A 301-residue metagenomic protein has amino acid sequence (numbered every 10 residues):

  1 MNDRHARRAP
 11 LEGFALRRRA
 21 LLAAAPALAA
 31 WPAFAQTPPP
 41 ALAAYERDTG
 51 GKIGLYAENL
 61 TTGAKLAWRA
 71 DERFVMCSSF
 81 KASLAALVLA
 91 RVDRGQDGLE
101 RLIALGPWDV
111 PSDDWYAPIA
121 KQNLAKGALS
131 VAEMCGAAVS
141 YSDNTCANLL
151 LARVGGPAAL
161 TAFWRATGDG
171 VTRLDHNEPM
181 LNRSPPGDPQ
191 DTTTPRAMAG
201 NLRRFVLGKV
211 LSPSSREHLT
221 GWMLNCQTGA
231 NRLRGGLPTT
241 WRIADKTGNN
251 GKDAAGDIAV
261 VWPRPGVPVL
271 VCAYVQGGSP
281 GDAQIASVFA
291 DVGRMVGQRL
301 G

Functional and structural regions predicted by a protein language model:
D3-L22, T37-Y45, A152-R153, P157 (+3 more regions): Structured C-terminal helix/loop/strand segments within mature extracytoplasmic catalytic/sensor domains
W31-E72: Beta-lactamase-like hydrolase cores
E46-T49, A86-Q96, P107-D109, V139-S142 (+7 more regions): Sec/Tat-exported extracytoplasmic proteins
G50-K52, R69-D71, S79, G98-E100 (+3 more regions): Extracytoplasmic
K52, G127, N148-L207: Mid-domain, small-residue-enriched loop/turn segments at the edges of structured enzyme/sensor domains
G54-E58, A67, S83, A104 (+2 more regions): Soluble periplasmic/extracytoplasmic beta-strand elements of cell-envelope proteins
G63, V75-W108, A138, V271: Active-site SXXK
V110-N148, P157: Conserved catalytic neighborhood of penicillin-recognizing serine enzymes
